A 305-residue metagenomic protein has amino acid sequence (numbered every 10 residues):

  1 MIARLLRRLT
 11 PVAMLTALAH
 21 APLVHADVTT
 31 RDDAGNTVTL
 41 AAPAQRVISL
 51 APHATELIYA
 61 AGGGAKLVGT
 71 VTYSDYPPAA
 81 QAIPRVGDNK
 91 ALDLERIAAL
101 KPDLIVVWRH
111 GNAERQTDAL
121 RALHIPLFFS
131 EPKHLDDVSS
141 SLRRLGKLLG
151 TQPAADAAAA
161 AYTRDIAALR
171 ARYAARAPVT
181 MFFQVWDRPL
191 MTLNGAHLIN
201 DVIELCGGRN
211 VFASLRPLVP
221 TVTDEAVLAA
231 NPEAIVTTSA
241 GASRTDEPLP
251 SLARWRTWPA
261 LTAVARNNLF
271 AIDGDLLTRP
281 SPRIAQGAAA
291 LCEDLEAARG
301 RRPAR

Functional and structural regions predicted by a protein language model:
I2-A13: Bacterial N-terminal signal peptides that target proteins for export
D27-T30, N36-T37, D103-L104, W108 (+3 more regions): Extracytoplasmic substrate-binding proteins
R31-G35, V86-E95, G111, L215-D224: Short helix-initiation/N-cap motifs at beta->coil->alpha
Q45-L100, L104-H110, V211, W258: A short, structured surface patch at a secondary-structure boundary
A51, R109-H110, V185, L215 (+3 more regions): Short secondary-structure boundary segments
L94-K101, L123, V222-N231: Short helices/loops that flank or line small-molecule/ion binding pockets
A196-V219, S239, F270: His/Asp/Glu-enriched short active-site or ligand-binding loop at hydrolase and phosphoryl-transfer sites
